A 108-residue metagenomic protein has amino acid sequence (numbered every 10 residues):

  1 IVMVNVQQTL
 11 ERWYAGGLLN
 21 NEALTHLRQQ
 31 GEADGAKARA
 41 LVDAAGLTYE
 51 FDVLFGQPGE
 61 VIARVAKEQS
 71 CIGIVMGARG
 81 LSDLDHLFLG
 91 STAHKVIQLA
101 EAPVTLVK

Functional and structural regions predicted by a protein language model:
I1-G17, L41-E50: Small/aliphatic-rich secondary-structure junction motif
N5-Q8, G77-R79, K108: Short secondary-structure boundary segments
E11-A15, G73, Q98-K108: Intrinsically disordered or low-complexity boundary/linker segments at protein termini and domain junctions
W13-G16, A63-R64, H86-L87: Short, well-ordered secondary-structure micro-motifs
N20-A33: A short acidic, glycine-rich active-site loop that binds or catalyzes chemistry on phosphate/adenosine moieties
Q30, V53-Q57, R79: Short beta->alpha linker loops
A40-I74: Structural beta-alpha unit
M76-Q98: Glycine-rich, Arg-bearing micro-motifs that act as flexible, cationic patches
